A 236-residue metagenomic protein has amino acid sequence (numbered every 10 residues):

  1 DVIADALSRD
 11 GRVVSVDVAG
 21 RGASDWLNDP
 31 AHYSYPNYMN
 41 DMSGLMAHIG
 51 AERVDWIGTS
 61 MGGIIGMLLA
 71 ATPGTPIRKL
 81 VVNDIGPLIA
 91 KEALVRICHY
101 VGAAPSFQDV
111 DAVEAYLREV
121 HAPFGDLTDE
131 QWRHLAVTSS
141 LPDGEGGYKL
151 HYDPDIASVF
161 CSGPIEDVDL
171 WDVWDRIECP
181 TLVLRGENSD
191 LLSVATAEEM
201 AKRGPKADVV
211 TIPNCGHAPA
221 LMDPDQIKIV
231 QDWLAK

Functional and structural regions predicted by a protein language model:
V2-R9, V14-G58, I229: Active-site loop/oxyanion-hole signature of alpha/beta-hydrolase fold enzymes
D17-R21, G86, P213-G216: Short beta-to-alpha linker loops that shape the active-site pocket of alpha/beta-hydrolase fold enzymes
E52-K91: Conserved hydrolase catalytic core segment
I77, I85-A112: A catalytic-pocket lid/entrance helix-loop region that shapes and gates access to the active site across common
Q108-I165: Conserved alpha/beta-hydrolase catalytic His-Asp/Glu region
L141-E199: Conserved serine/cysteine hydrolase catalytic core
R203-H217: Catalytic histidine neighborhood in serine/cysteine hydrolases with alpha/beta-hydrolase-type architecture
C215-D225: Catalytic histidine-centered segment of alpha/beta-hydrolase-like enzymes
